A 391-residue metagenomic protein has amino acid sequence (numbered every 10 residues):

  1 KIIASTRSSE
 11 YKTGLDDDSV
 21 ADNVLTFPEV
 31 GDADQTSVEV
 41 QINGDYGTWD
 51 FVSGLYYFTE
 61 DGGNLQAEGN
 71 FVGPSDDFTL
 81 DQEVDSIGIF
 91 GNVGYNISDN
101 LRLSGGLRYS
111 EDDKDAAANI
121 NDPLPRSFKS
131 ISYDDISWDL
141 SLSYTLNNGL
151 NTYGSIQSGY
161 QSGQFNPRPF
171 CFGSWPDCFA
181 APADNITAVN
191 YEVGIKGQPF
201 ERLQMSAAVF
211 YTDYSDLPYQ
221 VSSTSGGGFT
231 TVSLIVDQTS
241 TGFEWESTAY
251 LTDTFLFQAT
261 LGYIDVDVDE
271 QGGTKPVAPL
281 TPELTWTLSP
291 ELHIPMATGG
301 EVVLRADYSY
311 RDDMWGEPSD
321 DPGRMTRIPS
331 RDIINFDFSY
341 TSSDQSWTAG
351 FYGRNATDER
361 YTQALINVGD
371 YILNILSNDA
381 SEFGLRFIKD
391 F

Functional and structural regions predicted by a protein language model:
K1-D18, T145-Q161, P182-F243, S247-Y250 (+3 more regions): Membrane-embedded beta-barrel scaffold of Gram-negative outer-membrane proteins
K1-N96, R102, D115-A116, I120-P123 (+1 more regions): Replace "related TpsB outer-membrane translocases also match" with "some related outer-membrane beta-barrels such as
T6-E10, Y57-D61, Y109-D115, I156-S162 (+8 more regions): Transmembrane beta-strands of outer-membrane beta-barrel pores
T13-A21, G63-V72, D115-L124, Q164-C178 (+5 more regions): Outer-membrane beta-barrel translocator domains and adjoining extracellular loop/strand segments of Gram-negative
N23-E29, S37, E68-L80, A117-K129 (+7 more regions): Extracellular loop and loop/strand-boundary signature of outer-membrane beta-barrel proteins
G31-N43, G47-G54, V93-N96, L140 (+4 more regions): Conserved C-terminal beta-signal and adjacent last beta-strands/turns of outer-membrane beta-barrel proteins
I42-N43, T48, Y56-F58, Q82-D213 (+1 more regions): Structural signature of Gram-negative outer-membrane beta-barrels, strongest in the C-terminal barrel of TonB-dependent
D50, N96-L103, E111, S206 (+3 more regions): Gram-negative outer-membrane beta-barrel transporters
